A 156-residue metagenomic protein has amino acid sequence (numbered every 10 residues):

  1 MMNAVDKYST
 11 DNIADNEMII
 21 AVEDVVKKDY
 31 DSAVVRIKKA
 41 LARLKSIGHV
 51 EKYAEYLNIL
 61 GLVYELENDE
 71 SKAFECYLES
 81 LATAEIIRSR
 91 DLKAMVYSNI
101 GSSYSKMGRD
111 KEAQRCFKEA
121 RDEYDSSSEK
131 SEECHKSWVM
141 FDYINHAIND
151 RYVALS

Functional and structural regions predicted by a protein language model:
M2-N3, K39-R43, L81-E85, S89 (+1 more regions): Amphipathic alpha-helical segments of tetratricopeptide repeats
Y8-N12, E51, D91, E132: Residue signature of alpha-solenoid helical repeat architecture, marking inter-repeat boundaries and helix-start
D11, M18-I19, N58, S98 (+1 more regions): TPR/TPR-like alpha-solenoid signature
D15, E55, M95, H135-K136: Residue register of alpha-helical TPR repeats
D24, L44, Y64, A84 (+2 more regions): Eukaryotic all-alpha helical interaction scaffolds
